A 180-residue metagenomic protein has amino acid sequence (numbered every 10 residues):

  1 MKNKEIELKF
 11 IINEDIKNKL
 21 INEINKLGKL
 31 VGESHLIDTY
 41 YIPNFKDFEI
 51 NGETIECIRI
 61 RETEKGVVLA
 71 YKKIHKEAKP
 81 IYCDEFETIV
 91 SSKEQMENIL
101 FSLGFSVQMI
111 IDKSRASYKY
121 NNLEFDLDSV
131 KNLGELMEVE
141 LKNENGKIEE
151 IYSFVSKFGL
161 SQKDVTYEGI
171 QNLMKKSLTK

Functional and structural regions predicted by a protein language model:
M1-N122, L160-K180: N-terminal strand-loop-strand beta-hairpin
N13, K142-E144: Short beta->alpha junction loops/turns
K76-K79, G134-L136, G146: A short local loop/turn or secondary-structure capping micro-motif enriched for an aromatic residue
E124-V130, E135-L136: Strongly charged, low-complexity linkers/loops
E144-G169: Mixed-charge, glycine-accented linear interaction segment located at domain edges/termini
